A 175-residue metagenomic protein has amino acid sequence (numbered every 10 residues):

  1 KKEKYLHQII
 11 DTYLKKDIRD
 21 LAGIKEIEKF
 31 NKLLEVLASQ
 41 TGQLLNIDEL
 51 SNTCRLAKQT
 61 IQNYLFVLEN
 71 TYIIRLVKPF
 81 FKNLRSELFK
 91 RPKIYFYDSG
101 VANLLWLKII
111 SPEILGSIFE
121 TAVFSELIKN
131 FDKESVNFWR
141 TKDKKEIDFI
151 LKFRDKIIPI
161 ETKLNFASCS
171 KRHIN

Functional and structural regions predicted by a protein language model:
K1-L44: Interdomain motor-coupling "hinge/lid" segment immediately C-terminal to the ATP-binding subdomain of NTP-driven enzymes
I10, L14, C54, Y64-E69: Structural/interface elements that position substrates and couple domains in central-metabolism enzymes
D20-K25, N52-T53, S86: C-terminal helical "lid" subdomain and adjoining coupling/linker elements of P-loop NTPases
L21, E49, S111: Conserved short-loop catalytic and cofactor-binding motifs
L44, E49-C54: A short alpha-helical element within helix-turn-helix/winged-helix DNA-binding domains across DNA-binding proteins
T60: Residues in the helix-turn-helix
N63-V67, Y72-I73, V77-N175: A cross-kingdom feature that marks ATP-driven nucleic-acid transaction machinery
